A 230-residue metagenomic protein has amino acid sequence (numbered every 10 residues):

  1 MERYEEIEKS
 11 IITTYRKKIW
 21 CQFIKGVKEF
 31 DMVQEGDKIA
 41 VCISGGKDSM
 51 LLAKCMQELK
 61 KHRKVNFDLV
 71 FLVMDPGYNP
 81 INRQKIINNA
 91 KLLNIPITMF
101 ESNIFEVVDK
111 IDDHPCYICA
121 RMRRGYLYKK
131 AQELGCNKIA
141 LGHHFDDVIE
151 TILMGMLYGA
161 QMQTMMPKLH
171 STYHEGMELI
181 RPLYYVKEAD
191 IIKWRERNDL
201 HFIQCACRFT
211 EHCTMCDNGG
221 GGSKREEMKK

Functional and structural regions predicted by a protein language model:
E2-L153, Y158-M162, M166, A189-R197: ATP-dependent adenylation/nucleotidyltransferase module used to activate substrates
F105, K110-C119, I139-A140, F209-K230: Repeat-unit-sized solenoid/scaffold elements
D147-K229: Catalytic subdomain that performs nucleotidyl-dependent activation
